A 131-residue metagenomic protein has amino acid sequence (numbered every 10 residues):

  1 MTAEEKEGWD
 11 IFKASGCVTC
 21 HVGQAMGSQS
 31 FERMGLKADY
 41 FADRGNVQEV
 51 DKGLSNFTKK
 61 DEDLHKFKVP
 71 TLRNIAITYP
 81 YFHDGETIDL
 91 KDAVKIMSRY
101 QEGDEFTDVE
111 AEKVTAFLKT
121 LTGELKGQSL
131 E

Functional and structural regions predicted by a protein language model:
M1, A25, D108-E131: Flexible coil segments in periplasmic/lumen-exposed cytochrome c-class electron-transfer proteins
M1-I88, D92-K95, D104, S129-E131: Short glycine/threonine-rich turn/loop motifs
S15, M97-Y100, L118-L121: Alpha-helix boundary/capping residues
Y100-D108: Short, flexible active-site recognition loops that position polar ligands and cofactors
